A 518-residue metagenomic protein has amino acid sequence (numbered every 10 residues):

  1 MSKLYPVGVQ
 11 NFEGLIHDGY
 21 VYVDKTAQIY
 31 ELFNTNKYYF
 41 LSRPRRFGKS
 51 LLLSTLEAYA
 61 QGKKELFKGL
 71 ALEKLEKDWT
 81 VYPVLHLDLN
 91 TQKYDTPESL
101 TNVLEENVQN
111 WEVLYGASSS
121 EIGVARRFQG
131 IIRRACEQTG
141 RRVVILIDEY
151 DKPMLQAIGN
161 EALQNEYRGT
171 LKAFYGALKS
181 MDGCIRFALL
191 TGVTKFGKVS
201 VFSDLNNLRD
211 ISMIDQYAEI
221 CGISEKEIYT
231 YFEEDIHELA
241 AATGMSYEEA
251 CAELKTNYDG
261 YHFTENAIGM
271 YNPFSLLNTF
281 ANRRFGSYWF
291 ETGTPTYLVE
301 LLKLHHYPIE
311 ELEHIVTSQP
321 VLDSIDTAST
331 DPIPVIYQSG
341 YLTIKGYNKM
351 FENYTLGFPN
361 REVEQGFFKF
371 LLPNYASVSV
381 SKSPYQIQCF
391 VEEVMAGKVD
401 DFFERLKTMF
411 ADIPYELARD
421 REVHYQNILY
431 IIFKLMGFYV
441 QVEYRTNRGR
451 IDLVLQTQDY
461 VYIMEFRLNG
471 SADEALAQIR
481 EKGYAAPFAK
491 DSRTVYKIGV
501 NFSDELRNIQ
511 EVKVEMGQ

Functional and structural regions predicted by a protein language model:
M1-R421, M436: Phosphate-binding site recognition
A135-T139, I432-Q458: Active-site metal-binding core of divalent-cation-utilizing nuclease and nuclease-like domains
V144, Y460-Y462, Y496: Structural motif
Q164-G169, L468-A485: Mg2+/Mn2+-dependent nuclease catalytic core
F174-M181, P334-L342, Y430-K434, Q478-I498: Metal-dependent nuclease catalytic cores in nucleic-acid-processing enzymes, especially RNase H-like/related
L429, I451-L468, K482: Conserved catalytic cores of phosphodiester-cleaving nucleases, focusing on short active-site segments
P487, D491-Q518: Domain-level recognition of nuclease-like catalytic cores that cleave nucleotide substrates
